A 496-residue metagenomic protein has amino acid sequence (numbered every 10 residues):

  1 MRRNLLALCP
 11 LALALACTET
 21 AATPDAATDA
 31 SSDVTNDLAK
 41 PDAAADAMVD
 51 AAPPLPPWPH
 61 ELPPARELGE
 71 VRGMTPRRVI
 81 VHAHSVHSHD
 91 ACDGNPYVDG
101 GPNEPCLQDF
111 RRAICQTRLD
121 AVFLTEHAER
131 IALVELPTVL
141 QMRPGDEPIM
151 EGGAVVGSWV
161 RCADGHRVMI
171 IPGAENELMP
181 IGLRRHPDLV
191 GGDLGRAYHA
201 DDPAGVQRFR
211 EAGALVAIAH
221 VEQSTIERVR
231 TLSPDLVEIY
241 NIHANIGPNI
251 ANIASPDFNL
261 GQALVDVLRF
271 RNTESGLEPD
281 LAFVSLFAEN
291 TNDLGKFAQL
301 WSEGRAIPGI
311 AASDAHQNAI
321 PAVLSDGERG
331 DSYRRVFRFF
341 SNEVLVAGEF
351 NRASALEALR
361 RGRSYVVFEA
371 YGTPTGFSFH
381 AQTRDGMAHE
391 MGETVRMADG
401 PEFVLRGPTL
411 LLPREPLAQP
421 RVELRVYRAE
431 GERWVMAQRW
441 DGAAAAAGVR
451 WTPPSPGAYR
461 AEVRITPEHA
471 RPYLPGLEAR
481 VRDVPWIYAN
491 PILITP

Functional and structural regions predicted by a protein language model:
M1-C9: Bacterial N-terminal signal peptides that target proteins for export
C9-P54: Ser/Thr-rich, Pro/Gly/Ala-heavy low-complexity intrinsically disordered linkers and tails of secreted extracellular
P53-P76, I80, H84, S88-D93 (+3 more regions): C-terminal functional module detector
P56-Q262, S275-E278, F287-N292, K296 (+4 more regions): A metal-dependent hydrolase metal-coordination microenvironment
E177, V265-R271, G327-V336: Short, compositionally biased low-complexity segments
N252-V265, G407-P416: Hydrophobic transmembrane alpha-helix bundles
L268-L286, L300, E349: Long, structured stretches of catalytic cores involved in phosphate-ester chemistry, encompassing
